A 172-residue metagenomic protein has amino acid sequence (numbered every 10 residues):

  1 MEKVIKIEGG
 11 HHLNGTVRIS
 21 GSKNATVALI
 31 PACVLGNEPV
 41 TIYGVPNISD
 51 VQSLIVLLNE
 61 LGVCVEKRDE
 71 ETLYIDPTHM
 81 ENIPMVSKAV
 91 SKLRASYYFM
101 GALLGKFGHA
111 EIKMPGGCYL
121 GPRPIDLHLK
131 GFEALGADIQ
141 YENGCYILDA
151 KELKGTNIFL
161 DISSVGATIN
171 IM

Functional and structural regions predicted by a protein language model:
M1-M172: Structural preference for solvent-exposed beta-strand-turn elements and adjacent flexible terminal/loop segments within
